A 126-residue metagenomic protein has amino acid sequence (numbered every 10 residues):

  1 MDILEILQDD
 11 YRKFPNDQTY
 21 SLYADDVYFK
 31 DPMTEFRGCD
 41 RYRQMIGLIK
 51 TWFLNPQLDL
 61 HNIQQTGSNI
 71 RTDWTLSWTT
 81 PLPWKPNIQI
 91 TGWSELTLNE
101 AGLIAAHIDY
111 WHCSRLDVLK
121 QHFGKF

Functional and structural regions predicted by a protein language model:
M1-F126: C-terminal and inter-domain tail/linker signature
